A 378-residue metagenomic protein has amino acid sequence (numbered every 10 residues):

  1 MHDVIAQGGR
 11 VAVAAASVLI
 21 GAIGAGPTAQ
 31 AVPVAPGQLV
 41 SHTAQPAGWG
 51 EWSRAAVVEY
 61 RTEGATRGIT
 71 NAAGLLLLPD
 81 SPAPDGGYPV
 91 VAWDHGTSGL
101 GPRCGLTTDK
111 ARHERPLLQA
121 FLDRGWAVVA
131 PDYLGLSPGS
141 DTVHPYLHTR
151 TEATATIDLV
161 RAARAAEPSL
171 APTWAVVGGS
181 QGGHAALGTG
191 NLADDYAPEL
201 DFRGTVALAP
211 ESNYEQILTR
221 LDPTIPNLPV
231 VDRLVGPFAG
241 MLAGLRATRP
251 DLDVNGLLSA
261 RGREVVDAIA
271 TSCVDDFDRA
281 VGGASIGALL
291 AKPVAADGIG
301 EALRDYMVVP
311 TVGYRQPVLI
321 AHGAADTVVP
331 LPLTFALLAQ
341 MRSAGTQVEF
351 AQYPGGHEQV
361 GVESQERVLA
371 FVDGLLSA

Functional and structural regions predicted by a protein language model:
V4, R10-V11, A29-G86, R342: Catalytic-loop region of hydrolases
L19-T28: C-terminal segment of classical bacterial N-terminal signal peptides
A65-A73, L77-G125: Short, surface-exposed "cap/lid" segments of acyl-processing enzymes
Y146-A166: Alpha/beta-hydrolase active-site loop
R161-D232: Primarily recognizes the serine-hydrolase "nucleophile elbow" in alpha/beta-hydrolase and SGNH/GDSL folds
L208-P310: Accessory cap/linker subdomain of secreted extracellular hydrolases
P293-A295, G300-A302, Y306, V328-L331 (+1 more regions): C-terminal catalytic histidine-bearing segment of alpha/beta-hydrolase fold enzymes
Y314, L319-D326: Short beta-strand/loop motif that positions the catalytic acidic residue of the alpha/beta-hydrolase fold
